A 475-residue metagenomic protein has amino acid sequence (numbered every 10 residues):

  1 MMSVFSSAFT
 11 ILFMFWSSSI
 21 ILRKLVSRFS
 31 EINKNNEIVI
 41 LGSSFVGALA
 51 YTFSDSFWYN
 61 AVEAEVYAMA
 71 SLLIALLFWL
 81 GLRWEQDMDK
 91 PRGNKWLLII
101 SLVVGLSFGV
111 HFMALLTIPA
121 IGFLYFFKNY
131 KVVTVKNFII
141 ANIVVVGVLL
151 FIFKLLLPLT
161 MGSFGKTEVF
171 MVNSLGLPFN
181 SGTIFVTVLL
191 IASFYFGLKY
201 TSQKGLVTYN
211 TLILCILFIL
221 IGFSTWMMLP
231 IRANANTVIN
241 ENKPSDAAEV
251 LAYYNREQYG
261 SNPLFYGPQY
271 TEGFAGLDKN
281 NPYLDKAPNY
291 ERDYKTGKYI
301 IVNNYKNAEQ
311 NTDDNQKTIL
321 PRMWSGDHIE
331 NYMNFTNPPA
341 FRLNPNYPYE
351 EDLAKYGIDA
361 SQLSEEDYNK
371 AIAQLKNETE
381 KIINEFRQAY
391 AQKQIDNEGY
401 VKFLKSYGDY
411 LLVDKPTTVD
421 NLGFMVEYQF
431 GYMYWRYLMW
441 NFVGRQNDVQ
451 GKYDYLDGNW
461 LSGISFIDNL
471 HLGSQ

Functional and structural regions predicted by a protein language model:
M1-I32, L76-L80: Transmembrane-helix motifs of polytopic, lipid-linked glycan transferases
I21-G42, M88-K95, I139-I140, L206-V207: Membrane-interfacial, low-structure loops and terminal tails that flank and connect transmembrane helices in multi-pass
K34-I38, L77-W96, Y125-V133: Membrane-interface transmembrane helices that cradle and orient dolichyl/undecaprenyl
G47-A48, W96-V110: Membrane-interface alpha helices of multi-pass inner-membrane proteins
S56-Y67: Short acidic/glycine- and proline-prone juxtamembrane loop motifs at membrane-interface regions of multi-pass membrane
E85-Q86, T117-L212: Perimembrane helix-loop-helix junctions
V207-P230: Internal/C-terminal transmembrane anchor helices
A233-Q475: Lumenal/periplasmic acceptor-binding loop at the mouth of the active site in multi-pass, GT-C-fold membrane enzymes
